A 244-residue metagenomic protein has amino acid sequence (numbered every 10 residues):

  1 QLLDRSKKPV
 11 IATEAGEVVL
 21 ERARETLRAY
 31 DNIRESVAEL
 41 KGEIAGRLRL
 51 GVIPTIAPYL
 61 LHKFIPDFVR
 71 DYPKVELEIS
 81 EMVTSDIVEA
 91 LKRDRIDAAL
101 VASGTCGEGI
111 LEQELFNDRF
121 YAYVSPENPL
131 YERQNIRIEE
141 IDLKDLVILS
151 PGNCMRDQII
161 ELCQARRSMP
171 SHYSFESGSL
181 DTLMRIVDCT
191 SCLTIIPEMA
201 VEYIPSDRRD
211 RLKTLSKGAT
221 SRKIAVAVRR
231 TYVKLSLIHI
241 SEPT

Functional and structural regions predicted by a protein language model:
Q1-E14: A short LG(V/I)-centered, amphipathic sequence patch enriched for acidic residue(s) preceding the LG motif
V19-K41: Alpha-helical linker/hinge and terminal dimerization helices associated with HTH transcriptional regulators
K41-L48, D142-L143: Immediate post-signal peptide segment of exported/extracytoplasmic ligand-binding proteins
A45-E108, E176-S177: Central regulatory/effector-binding core of bacterial HTH transcription factors
V75, S85, E89-R93, G107-C189 (+1 more regions): C-terminal regulatory
D97-V101, C192-P197: Paired acidic/hydrophobic, glycine-rich loop segments that form the ligand-binding mouth/hinge of periplasmic-binding
Y123-E127, K223-K234: A bilobed periplasmic-binding-protein/Venus flytrap-type ligand-binding module shared by bacterial periplasmic
S236-T244: Residue-level detector of conserved catalytic or cofactor/ligand-binding positions in enzyme active sites
